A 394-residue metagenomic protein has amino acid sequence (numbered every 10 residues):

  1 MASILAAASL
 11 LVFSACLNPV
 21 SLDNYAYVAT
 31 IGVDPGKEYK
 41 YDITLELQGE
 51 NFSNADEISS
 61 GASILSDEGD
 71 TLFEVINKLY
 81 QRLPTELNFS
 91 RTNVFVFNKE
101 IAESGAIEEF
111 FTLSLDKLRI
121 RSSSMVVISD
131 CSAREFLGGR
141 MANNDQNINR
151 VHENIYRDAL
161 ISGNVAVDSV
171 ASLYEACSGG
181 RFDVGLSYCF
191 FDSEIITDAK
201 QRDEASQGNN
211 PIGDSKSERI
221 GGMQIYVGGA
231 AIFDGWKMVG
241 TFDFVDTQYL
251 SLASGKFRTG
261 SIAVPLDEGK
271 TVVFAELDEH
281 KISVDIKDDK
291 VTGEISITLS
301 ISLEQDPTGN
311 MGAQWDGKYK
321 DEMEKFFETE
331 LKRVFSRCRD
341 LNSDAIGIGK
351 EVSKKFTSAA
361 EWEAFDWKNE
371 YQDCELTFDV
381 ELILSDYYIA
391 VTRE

Functional and structural regions predicted by a protein language model:
A2-A6, L10-E394: Membrane-proximal alpha-helical signals and transmembrane carboxylates
